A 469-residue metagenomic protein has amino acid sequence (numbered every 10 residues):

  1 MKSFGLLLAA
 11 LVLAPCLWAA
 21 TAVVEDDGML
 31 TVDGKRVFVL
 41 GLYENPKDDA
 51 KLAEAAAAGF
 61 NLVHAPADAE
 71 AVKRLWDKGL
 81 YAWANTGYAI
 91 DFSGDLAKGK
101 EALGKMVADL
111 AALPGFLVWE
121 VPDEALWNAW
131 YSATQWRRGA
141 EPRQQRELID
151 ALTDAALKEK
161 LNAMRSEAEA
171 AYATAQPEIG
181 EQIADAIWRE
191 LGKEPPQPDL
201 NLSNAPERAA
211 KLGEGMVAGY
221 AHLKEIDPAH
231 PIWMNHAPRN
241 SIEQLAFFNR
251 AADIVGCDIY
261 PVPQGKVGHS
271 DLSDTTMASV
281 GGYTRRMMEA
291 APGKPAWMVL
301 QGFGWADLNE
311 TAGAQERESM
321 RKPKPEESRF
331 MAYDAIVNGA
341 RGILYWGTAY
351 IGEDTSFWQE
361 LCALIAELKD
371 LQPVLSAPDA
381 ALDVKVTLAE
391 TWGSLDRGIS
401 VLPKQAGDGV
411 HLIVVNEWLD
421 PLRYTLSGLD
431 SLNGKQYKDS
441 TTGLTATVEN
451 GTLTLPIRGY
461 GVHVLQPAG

Functional and structural regions predicted by a protein language model:
W18-A57: N-terminal carbohydrate-binding accessory modules
D49-D109, S203-P231, D271-A278: Aromatic-lined substrate-binding rim segments of carbohydrate-active enzymes
K105-R143, A173, I183, W188-A210 (+3 more regions): Active-site groove signature of glycoside hydrolases
G213-E243, A291-D307, T348: Aromatic-lined carbohydrate-recognition surfaces of secreted/lumenal glycan-active proteins
R285-P325: Active-site clefts of carbohydrate-active enzymes
L308, A314-A366: Aromatic/acidic polysaccharide-binding cleft in carbohydrate-active enzymes
T391-L432, Y460: Carbohydrate-binding surface patches
E449-G469: C-terminal beta-strand-rich structural cap/linker in extracellular carbohydrate-active enzymes
